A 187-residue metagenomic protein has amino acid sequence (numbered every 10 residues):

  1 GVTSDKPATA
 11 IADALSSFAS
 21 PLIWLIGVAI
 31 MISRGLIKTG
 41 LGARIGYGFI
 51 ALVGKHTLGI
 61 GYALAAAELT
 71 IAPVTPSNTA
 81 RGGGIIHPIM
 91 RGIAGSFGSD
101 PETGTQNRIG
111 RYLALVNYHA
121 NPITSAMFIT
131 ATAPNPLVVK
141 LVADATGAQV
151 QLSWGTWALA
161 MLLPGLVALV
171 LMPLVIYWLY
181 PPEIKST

Functional and structural regions predicted by a protein language model:
V2-P101: Membrane-embedded alpha-helical segments and adjacent helix-loop junctions characteristic of multi-pass solute
N78-G82, F97-T187: Juxtamembrane and boundary regions of transmembrane helices in multi-pass small-molecule transporters and channels
